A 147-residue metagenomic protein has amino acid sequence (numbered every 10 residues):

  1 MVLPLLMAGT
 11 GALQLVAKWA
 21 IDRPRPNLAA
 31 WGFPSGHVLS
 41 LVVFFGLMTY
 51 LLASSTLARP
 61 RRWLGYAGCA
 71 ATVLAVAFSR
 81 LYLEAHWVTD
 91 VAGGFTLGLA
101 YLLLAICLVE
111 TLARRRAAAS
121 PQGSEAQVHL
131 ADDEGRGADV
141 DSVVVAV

Functional and structural regions predicted by a protein language model:
M1-L28, M48, A53-S54, A67: Hydrophobic alpha-helical bundle signature of multipass membrane enzymes
P26-P34, V38-G135: Membrane-embedded catalytic cores of phosphoryl/pyrophosphoryl-handling enzymes
A138-S142: Short, intrinsically disordered C-terminal tails of secreted or membrane-associated proteins
V143-V147: Gram-negative host-targeted secretion-system effectors, predominantly Type III and Type IV, recognized via long
